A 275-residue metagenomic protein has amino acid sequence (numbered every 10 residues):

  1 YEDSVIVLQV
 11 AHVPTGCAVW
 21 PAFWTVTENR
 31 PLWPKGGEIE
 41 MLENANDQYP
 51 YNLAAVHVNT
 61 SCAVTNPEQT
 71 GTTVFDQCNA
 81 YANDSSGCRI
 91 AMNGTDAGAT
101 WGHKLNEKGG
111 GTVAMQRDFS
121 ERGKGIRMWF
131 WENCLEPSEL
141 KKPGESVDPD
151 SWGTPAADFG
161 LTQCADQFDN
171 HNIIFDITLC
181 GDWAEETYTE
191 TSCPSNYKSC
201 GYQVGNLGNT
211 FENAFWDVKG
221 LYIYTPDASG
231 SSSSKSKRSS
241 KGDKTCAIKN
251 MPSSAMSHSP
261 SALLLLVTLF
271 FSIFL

Functional and structural regions predicted by a protein language model:
Y1-K235: GH16 jelly-roll
L53, L221, T245-I248, F270: Intrinsically disordered, low-complexity regions
R122-G123, C246-M251, F274: Extended hydrophobic/Leu-rich segments
T225-S253: C-terminal low-complexity, Ser/Thr- and acidic/Pro-rich disordered "stalk" regions positioned immediately N-terminal
S253-L275: Cleavable C-terminal sorting propeptides in eukaryotic secreted/cell-surface proteins
